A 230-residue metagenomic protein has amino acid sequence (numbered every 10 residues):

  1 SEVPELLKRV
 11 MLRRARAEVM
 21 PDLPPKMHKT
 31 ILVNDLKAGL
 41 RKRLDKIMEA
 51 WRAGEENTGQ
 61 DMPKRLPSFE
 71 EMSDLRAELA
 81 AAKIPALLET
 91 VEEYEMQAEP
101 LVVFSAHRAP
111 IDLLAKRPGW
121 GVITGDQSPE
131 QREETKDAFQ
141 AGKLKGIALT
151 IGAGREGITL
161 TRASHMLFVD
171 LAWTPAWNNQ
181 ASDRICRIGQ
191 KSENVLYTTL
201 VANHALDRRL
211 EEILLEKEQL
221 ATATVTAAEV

Functional and structural regions predicted by a protein language model:
S1-E99, Y197, L214-E216: Inter-lobe coupling linker of SF2 helicases/translocases
I31-N34, G121-G125, V169, L200: Hydrophobic residues at beta-strand termini and immediately following loops that shape nucleotide-binding pockets
K37-A38, A109-P110, S128, A153-R155 (+3 more regions): Conserved nucleotide-binding/hydrolysis micro-motifs of P-loop NTPases
K42, P85, D112, E133 (+4 more regions): Alpha-helical elements of the RecA-like P-loop NTPase motor core of helicases
P100-F104, D112, G119-G154: Conserved helicase ATPase core of P-loop NTP-dependent helicases/translocases
L101-V102, A138-F139, L144, S164-L167 (+3 more regions): A generic "structured core" feature
I158-L171, V195-T199: A short beta-strand element within the Helicase C-terminal
W173-V230: A conserved SF2-helicase RecA2
